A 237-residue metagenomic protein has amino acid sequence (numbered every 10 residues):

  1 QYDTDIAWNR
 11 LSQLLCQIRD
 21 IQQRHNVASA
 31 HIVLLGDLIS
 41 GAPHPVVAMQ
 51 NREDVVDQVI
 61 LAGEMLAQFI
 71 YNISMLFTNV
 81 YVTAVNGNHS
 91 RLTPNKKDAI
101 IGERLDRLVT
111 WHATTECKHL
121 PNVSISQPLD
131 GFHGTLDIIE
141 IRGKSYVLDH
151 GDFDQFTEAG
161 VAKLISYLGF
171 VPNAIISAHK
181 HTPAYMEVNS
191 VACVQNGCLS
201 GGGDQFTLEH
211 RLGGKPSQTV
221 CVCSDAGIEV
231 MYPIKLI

Functional and structural regions predicted by a protein language model:
D3-H119: Core catalytic region of metal-dependent phosphoesterases/phosphodiesterases, especially metallo-beta-lactamase-like
E103-R107, T115-N122, Q127-H133, R142-L236: Conserved beta-sheet core of the metallophosphoesterase superfamily
